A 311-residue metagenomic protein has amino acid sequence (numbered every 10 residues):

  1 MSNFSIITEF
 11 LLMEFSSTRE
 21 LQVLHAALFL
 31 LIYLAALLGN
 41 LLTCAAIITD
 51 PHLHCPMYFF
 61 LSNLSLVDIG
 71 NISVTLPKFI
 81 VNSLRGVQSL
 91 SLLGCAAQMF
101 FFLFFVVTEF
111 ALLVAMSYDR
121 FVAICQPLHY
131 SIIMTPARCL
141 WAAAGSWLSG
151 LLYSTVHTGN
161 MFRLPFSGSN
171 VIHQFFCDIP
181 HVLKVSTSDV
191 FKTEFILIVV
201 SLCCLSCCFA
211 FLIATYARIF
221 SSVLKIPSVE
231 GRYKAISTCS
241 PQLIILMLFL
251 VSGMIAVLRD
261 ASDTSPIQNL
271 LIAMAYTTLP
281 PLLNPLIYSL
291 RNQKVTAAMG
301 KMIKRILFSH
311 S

Functional and structural regions predicted by a protein language model:
M1-S311: Transmembrane helical core of 7TM receptor-like proteins
